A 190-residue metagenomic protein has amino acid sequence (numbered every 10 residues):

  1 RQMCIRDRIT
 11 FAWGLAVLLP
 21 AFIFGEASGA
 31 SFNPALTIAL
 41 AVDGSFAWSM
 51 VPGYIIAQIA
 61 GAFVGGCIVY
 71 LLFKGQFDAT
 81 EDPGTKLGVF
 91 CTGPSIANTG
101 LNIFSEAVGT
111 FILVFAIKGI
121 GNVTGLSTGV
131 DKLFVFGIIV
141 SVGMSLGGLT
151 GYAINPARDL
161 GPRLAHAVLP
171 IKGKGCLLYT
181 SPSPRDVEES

Functional and structural regions predicted by a protein language model:
R1-I5, Y179-E189: Single conserved hydrophobic/aromatic residue that forms the stacking wall/gate of nucleotide- or nucleobase-binding
Q2, R6-F24: Hydrophobic transmembrane alpha-helices
I9, W13, M50-Y54, Q58 (+7 more regions): Alpha-helical transmembrane segments of multi-pass membrane proteins, especially transporters and channels
A12-P20, A39, G53, A57 (+7 more regions): Alpha-helical transmembrane segments in multi-pass membrane proteins
A21-D43, Y54, V69, G143-G175: A structural feature that tracks compact, well-ordered secondary-structure segments with a strong bias toward
S28, L72-E81, I120-T128: Membrane-interfacial segments
A35-G53, G66-F111, F115, L169-I171: Interhelical loops and loop-helix junctions of multi-pass membrane transporters/channels
A107-G121, S127-V168: Alpha-helical membrane segments in multi-pass integral membrane proteins
